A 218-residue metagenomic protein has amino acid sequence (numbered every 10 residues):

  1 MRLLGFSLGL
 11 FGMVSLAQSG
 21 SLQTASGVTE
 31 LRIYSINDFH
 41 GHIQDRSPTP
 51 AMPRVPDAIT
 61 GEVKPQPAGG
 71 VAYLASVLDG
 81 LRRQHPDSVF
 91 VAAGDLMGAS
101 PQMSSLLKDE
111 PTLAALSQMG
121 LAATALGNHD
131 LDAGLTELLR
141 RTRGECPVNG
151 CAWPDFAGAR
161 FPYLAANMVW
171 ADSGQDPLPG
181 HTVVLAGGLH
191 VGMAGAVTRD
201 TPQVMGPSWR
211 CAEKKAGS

Functional and structural regions predicted by a protein language model:
M1-R2: Universal eukaryotic N-terminal targeting presequences
G5-S15: Bacterial N-terminal signal peptides
Q18-S218: Acidic, metal/ion-coordinating pockets
